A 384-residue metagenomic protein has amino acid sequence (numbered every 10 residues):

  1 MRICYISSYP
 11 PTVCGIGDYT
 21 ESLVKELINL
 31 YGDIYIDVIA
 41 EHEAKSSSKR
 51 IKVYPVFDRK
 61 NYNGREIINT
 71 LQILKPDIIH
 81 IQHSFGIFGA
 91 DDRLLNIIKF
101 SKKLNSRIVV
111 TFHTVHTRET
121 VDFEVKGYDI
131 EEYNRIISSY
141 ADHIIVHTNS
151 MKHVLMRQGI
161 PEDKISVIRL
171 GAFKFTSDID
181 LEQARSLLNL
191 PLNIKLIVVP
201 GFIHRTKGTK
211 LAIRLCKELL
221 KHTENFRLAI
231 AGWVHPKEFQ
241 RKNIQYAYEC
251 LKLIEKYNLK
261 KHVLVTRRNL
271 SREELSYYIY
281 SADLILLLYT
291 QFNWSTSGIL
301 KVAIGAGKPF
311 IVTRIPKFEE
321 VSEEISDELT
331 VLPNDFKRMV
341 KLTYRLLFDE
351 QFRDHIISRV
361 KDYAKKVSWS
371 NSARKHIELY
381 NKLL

Functional and structural regions predicted by a protein language model:
K99, K103, K126-H143: Membrane-proximal helix-turn-helix segments that form the acceptor-binding/catalytic region of lipid-linked
S139-I179: Donor nucleotide-sugar binding/catalytic pocket of nucleotide-sugar-dependent glycosyltransferases
S177-L190: A short helix/loop element that forms part of the nucleotide-sugar donor recognition site in Leloir-type
P191-K207, I213-C216, L228-A231: Conserved donor-binding/catalytic core segment of Leloir-type glycosyltransferases
K242-N269, E273: Nucleotide-activated donor-binding/catalytic signature segment of Leloir-type glycosyltransferases, i.e., the conserved
L284-L286, I304-G305, P309-V312: Short hydrophobic beta-strand element within catalytic cores of glycosyltransferases and related nucleotide-activated
E328-F336, R345-E350: Conserved acidic donor-binding segment of nucleotide-sugar-dependent glycosyltransferases
F352-K366, E378: A short, well-ordered alpha-helix in the C-terminal region of glycosyltransferases
